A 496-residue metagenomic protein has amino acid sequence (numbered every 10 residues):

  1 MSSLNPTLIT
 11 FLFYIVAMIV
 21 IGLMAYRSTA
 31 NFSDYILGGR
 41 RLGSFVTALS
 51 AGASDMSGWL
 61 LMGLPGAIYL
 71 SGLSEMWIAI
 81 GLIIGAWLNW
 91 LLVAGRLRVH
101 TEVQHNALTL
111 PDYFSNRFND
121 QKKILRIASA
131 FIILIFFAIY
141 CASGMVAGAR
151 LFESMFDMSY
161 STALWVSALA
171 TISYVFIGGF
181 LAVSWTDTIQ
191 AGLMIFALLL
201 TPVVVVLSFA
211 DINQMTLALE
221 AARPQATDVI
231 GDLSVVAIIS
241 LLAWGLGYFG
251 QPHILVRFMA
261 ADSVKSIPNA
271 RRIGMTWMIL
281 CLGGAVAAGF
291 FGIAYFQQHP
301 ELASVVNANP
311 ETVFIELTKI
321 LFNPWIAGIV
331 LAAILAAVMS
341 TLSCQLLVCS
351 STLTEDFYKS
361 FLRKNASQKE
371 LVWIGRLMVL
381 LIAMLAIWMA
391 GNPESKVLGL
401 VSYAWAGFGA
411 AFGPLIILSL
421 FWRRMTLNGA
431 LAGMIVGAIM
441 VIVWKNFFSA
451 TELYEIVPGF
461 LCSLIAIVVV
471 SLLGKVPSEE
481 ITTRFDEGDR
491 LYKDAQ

Functional and structural regions predicted by a protein language model:
M1-Q496: Membrane-embedded helix-loop-helix hairpins and adjacent transmembrane boundary segments in multi-pass transporters
